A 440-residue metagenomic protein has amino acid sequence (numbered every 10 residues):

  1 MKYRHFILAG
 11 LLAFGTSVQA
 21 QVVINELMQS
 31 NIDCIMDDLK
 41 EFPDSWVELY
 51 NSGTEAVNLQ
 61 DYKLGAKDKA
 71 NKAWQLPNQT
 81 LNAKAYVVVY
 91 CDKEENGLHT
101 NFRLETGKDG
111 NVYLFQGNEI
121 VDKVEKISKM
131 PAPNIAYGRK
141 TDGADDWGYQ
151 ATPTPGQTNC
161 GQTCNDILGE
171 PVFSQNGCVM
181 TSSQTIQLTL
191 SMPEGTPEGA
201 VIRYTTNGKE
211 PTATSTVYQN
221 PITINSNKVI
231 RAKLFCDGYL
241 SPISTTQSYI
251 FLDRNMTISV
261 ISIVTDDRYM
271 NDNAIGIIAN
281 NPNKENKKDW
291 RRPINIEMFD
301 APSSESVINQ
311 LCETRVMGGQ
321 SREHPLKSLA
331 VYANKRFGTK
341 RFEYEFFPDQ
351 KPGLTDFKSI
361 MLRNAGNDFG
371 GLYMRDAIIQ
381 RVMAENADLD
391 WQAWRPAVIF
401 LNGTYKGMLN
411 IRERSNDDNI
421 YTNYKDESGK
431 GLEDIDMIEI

Functional and structural regions predicted by a protein language model:
M1-V22: Bacterial Sec-dependent N-terminal signal peptides
A20-W147: Activation on beta-sandwich/Ig-like modules and their edge loops
V23, T80, V89, A132-E313 (+1 more regions): Short, compositionally stereotyped local motifs that mark structural "simplifiers"
M36, Q60, P77, L98-N101 (+9 more regions): Short, solvent-exposed loop/turn and secondary-structure capping segments
D37-D44, P131, N286-W290, D356 (+1 more regions): Soluble non-cytosolic domains of exported or imported proteins
I294-S303, M374-D388: Zn2+-dependent metallopeptidase catalytic core
S328-F369, I378, E385-I440: Internal "kinase-insert"/substrate-recognition segments embedded within catalytic cores of ATP-dependent enzymes
